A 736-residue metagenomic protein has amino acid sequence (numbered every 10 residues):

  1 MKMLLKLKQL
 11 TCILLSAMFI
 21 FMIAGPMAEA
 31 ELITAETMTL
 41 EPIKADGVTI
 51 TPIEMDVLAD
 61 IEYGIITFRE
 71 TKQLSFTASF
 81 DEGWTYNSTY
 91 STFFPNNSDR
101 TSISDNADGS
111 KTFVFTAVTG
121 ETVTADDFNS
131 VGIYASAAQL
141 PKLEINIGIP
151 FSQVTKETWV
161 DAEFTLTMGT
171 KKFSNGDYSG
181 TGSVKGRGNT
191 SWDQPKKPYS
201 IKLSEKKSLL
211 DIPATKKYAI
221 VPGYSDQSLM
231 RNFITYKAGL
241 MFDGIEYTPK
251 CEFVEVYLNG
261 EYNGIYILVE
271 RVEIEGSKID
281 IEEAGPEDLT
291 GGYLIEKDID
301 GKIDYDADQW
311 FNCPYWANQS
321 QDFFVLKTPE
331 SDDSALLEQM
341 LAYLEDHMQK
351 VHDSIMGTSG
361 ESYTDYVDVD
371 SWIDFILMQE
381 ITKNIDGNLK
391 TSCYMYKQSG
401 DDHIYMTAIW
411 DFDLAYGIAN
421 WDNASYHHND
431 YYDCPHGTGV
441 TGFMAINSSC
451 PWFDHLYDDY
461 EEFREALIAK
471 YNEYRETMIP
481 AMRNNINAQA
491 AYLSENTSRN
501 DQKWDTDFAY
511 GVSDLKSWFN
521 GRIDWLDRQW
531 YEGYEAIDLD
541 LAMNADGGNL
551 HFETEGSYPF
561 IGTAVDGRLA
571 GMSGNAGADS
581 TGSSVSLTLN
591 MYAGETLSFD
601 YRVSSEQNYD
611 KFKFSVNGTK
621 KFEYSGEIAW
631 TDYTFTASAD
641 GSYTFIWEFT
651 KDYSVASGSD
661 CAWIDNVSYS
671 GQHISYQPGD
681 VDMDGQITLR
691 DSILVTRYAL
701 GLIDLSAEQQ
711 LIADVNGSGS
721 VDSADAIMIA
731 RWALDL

Functional and structural regions predicted by a protein language model:
G25-E29, Q672-L736: Cellulosome-associated attachment modules in secreted, modular CAZymes
A28-A135: Beta-rich interaction/scaffold domains
T190, Q194, S320-L389, C393-I537: Middle-to-C-terminal accessory/interaction subdomains
K202-S208, P222-Y224, G244-P249, E261-L377: Internal "kinase-insert"/substrate-recognition segments embedded within catalytic cores of ATP-dependent enzymes
I537-M572: Extracellular glycan-recognition surfaces and repeat-rich motifs
L589, L597-V603, S642-K651: Extracellular beta-strand-rich recognition modules
G618-D640, D652: Extracellular carbohydrate recognition and processing domains and analogous Trp-centered ligand-binding platforms
D652-S670: Extracellular carbohydrate recognition
